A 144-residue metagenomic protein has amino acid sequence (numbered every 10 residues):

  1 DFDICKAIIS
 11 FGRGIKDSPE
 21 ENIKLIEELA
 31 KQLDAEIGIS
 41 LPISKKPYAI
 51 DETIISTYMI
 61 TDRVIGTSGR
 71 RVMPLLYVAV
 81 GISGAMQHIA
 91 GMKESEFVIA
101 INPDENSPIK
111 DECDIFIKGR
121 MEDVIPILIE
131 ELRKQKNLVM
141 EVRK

Functional and structural regions predicted by a protein language model:
D1-K144: N-terminal glycine-rich FAD/FM-binding segment characteristic of electron-transfer flavoproteins
